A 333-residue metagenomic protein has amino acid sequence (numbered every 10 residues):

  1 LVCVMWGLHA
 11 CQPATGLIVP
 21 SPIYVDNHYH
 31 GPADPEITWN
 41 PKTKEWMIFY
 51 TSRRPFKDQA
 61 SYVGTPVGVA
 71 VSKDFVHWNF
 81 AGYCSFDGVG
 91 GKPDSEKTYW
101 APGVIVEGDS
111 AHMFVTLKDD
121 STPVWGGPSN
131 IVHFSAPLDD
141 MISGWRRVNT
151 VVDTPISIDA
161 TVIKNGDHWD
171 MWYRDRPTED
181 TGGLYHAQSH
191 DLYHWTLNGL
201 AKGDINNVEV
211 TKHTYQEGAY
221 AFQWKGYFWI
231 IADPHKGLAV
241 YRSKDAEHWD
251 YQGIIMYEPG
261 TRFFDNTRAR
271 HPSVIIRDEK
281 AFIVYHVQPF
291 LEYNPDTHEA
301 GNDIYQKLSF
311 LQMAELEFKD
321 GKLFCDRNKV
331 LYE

Functional and structural regions predicted by a protein language model:
L1-T15: Bacterial Sec-dependent N-terminal signal peptides
C11-E333: Carbohydrate-active catalytic/glycan-binding domains of CAZyme proteins, especially the secreted or lumenal ectodomains
